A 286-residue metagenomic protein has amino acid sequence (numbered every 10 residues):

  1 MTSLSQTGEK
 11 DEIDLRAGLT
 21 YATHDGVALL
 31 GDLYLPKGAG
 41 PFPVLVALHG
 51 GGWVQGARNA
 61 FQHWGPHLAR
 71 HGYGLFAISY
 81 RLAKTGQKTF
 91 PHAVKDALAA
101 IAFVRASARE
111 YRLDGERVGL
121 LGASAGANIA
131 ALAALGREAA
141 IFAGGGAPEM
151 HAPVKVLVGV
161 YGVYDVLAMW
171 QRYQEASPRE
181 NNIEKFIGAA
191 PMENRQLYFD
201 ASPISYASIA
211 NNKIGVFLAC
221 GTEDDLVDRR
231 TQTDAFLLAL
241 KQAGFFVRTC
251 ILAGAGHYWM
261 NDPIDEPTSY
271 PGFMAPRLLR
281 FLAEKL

Functional and structural regions predicted by a protein language model:
M1-A39: N-terminal cap/lid segment of alpha/beta-hydrolase-fold proteins
G8, A168-Y206: Mobile cap/lid helix-loop segments that gate and shape the active-site cleft of serine hydrolases
D32, F217-A219, D228-L286: C-terminal catalytic histidine-bearing segment of alpha/beta-hydrolase fold enzymes
P41-G51: Short beta-strand element of the alpha/beta-hydrolase
V44, A69-S79, G119: A fold-wide structural signal in alpha/beta-hydrolase
A57-W64, F76-G115, I264-P271: Catalytic nucleophile-loop/oxyanion-hole region of alpha/beta-hydrolase and closely related hydrolase-like folds
A102-Y173: Primarily recognizes the serine-hydrolase "nucleophile elbow" in alpha/beta-hydrolase and SGNH/GDSL folds
V166, E223-D228: Acidic catalytic loop of the alpha/beta-hydrolase fold
